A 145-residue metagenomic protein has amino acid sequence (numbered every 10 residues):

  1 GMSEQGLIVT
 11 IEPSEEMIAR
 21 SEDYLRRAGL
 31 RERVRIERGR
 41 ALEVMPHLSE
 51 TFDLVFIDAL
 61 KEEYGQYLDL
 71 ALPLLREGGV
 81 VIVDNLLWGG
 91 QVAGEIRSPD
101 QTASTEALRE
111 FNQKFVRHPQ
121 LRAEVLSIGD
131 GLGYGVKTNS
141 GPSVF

Functional and structural regions predicted by a protein language model:
G1-F145: S-adenosylmethionine/decaboxylated-SAM
